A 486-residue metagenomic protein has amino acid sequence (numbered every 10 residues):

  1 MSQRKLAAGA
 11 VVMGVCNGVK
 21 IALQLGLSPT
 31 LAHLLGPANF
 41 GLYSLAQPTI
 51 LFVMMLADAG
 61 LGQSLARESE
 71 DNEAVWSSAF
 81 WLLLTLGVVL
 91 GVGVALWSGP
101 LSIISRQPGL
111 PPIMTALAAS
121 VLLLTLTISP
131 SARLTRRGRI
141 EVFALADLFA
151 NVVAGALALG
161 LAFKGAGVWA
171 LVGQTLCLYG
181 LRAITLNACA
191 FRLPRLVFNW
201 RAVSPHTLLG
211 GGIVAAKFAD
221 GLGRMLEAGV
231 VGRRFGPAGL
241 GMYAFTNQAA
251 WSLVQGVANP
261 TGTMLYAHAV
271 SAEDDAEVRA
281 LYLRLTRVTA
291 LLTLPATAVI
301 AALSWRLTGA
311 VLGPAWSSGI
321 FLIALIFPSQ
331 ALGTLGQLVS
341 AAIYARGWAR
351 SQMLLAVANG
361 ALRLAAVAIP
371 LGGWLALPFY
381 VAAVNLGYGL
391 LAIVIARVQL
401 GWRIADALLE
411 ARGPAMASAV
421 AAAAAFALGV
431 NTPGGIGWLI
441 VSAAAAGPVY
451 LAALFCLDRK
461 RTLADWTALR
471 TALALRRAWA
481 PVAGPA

Functional and structural regions predicted by a protein language model:
M1-Q24, A66, E73-S78, P108-L110 (+5 more regions): N-terminal membrane topogenesis motif
M1-S2, L6, E141, I184-M225 (+3 more regions): Interhelical loop/hinge segments that connect adjacent transmembrane helices in multipass membrane
Q3-A59, T85-A95, T115, A150-L159 (+5 more regions): Signature of the first transmembrane helix
L6, S64-E73, L123-A146, W169 (+3 more regions): Membrane-interface junctions at transmembrane-helix termini in multi-pass inner-membrane proteins
A22, W81-R106, P112-A116, A156-K164 (+5 more regions): Alpha-helical transmembrane segments of multi-pass membrane transport and lipid-handling proteins
Q24, L56-E73, T135-R136, T246 (+2 more regions): Helix-loop junctions and terminal segments of transmembrane helices in multi-pass membrane transport/translocation
A32-L42, G99, I103, P111-P112 (+7 more regions): Membrane-interface helix-loop junctions in multi-pass transport and translocation proteins
W402-A407, A423-A486: Membrane-proximal transmembrane or re-entrant/amphipathic helices at the cytosolic face
